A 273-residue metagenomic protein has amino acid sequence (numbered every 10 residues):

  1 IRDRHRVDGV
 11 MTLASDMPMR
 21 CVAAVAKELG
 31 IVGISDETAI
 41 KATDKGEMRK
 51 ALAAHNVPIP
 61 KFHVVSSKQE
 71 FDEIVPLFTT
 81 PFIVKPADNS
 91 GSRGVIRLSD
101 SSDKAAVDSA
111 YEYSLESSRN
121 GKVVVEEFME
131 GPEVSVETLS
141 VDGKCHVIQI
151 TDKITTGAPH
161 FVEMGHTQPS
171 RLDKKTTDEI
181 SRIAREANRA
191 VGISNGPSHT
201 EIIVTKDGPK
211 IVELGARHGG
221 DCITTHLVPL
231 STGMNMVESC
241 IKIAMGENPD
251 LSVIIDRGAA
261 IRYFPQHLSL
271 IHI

Functional and structural regions predicted by a protein language model:
I1-R4, D72-L77: Short amphipathic alpha-helix with an adjacent loop that forms part of the alpha/beta core around
I1-S66: Conserved N-proximal alpha/beta basic substrate-recognition cap immediately N-terminal to, or forming the N-lobe
I74-V84, V147: Acidic/histidine-enriched active-site and ligand-binding environments that engage anionic O-linkages
F82-R97: Conserved anion/nucleotide-ligand pocket segment
I96-P209, H218: Internal nucleotide-binding/catalytic subdomain
D178-T200, K206, G215-S269: Active-site "cap" helix and flanking loop/linker of ATP-utilizing ligase/carboxylase catalytic domains
I271-I273: Conserved small/polar residues in nucleotide/adenosyl-binding loops
